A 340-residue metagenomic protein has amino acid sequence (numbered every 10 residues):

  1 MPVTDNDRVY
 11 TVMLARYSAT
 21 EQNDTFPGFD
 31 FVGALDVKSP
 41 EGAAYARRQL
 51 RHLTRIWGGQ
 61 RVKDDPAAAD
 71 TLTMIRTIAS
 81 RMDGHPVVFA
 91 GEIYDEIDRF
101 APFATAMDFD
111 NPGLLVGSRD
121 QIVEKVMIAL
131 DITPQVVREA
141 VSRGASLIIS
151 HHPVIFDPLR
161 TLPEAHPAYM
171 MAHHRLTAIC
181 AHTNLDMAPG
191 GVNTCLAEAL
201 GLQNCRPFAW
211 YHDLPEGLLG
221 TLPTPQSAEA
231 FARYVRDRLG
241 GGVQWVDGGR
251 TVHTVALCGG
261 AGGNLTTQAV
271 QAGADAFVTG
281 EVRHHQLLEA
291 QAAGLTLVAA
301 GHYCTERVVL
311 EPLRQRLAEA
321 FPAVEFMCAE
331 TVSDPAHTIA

Functional and structural regions predicted by a protein language model:
M1-P86: Class I S-adenosyl-L-methionine
P86-A340: Hydrophobic structural segments
